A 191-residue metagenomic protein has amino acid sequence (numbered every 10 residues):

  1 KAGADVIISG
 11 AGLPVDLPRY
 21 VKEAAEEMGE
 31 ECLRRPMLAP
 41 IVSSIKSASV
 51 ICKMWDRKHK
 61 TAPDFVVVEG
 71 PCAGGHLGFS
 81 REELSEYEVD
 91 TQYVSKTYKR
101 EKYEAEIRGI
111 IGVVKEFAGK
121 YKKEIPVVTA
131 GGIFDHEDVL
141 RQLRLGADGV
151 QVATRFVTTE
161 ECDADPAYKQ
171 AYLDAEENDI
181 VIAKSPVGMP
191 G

Functional and structural regions predicted by a protein language model:
K1-K120: Active-site entrance/lid segments in N-terminal catalytic domains of soluble metabolic enzymes
S9, A130-G131: Residues that cap or flank secondary-structure elements
A73-V128, F134-G191: Conserved active-site-proximal phosphate/metal-binding subdomains
